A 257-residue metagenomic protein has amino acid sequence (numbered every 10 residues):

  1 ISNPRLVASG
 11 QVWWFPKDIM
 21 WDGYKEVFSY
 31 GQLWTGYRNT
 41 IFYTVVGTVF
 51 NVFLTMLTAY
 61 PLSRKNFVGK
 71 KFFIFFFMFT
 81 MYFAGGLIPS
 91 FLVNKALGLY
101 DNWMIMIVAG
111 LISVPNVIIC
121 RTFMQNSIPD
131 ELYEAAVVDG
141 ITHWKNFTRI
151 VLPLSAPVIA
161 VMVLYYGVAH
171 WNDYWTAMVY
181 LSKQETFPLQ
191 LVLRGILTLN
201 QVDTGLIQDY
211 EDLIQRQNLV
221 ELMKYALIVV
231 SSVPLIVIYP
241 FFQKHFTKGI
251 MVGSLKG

Functional and structural regions predicted by a protein language model:
I1-G257: A hydrophobic, multi-pass inner-membrane permease signature
